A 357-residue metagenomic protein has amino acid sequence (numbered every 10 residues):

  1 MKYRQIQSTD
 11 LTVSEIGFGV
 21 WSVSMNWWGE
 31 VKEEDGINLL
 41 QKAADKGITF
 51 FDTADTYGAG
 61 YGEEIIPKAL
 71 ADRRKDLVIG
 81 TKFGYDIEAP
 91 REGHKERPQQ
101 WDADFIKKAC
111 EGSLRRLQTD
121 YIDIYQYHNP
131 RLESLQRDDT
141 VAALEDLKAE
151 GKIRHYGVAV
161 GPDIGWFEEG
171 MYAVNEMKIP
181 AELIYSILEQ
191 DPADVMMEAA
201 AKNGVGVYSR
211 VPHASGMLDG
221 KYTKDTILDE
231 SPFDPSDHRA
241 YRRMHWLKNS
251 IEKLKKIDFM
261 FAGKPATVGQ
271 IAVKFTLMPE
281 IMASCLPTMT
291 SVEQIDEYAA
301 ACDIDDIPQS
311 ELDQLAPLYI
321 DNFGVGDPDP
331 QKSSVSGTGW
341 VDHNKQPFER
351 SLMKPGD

Functional and structural regions predicted by a protein language model:
M1-L77: N-terminal binding-site loop/beta-alpha segment at the start of enzyme catalytic domains that lines or forms
L11-I16, G47-F50, R73-L77, T119-D123 (+5 more regions): Short, well-ordered coil/turn segments that N-cap beta-strands
S22-E34, E92-K107, N129-E133: Active-site mouth loops of central-metabolism enzymes
E30-A43, W101-L117, D163-Y172: Short, acidic/polar
I65-V78, L135-L147: Short, electropositive alpha-helical surface patch
D76-E88: A short, structured active-site edge motif that brings together acidic residues
L114-E133: Active-site groove signature of glycoside hydrolases
P130-N322, G337-D357: Beta/alpha (TIM)-barrel catalytic core signal, keyed to glycine-rich beta->alpha loops juxtaposed to Asp/Glu that bind
